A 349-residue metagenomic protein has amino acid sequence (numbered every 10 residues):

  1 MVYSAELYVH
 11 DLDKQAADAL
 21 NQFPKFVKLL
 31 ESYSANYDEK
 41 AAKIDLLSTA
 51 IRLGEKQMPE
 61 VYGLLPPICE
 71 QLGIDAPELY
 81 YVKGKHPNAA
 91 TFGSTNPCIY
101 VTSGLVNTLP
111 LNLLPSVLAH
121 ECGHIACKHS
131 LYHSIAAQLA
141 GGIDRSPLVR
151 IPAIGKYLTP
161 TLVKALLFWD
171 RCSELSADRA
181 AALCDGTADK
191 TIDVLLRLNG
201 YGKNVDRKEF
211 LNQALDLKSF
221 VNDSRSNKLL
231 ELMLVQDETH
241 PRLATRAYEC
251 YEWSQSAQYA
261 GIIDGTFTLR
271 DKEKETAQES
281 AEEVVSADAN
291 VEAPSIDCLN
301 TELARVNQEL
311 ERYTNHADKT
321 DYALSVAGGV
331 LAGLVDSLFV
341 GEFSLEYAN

Functional and structural regions predicted by a protein language model:
M1-T95, G202, E275-N349: Hydrophobic or amphipathic, alpha-helical segments that drive membrane association/targeting
K25, K85-T91, T95, L162 (+1 more regions): Active-site-proximal gating segments in proteases and membrane effectors
T49, K56-Y62, I68-G73, L148 (+1 more regions): Short helix/loop segments within enzyme catalytic domains that coordinate or immediately flank catalytic cofactors
R52-K56, Y100-S116, A165-R171: Short pre-active-site segment immediately N-terminal to the catalytic Zn-binding motif
L65, H120, A177, R242: Divalent metal-coordination and catalytic microenvironments
L79, K85-P115, C122, K128: Active-site scaffold of zinc-dependent metalloenzymes
C122-R145: Catalytic Zn2+-binding segment of zinc metalloproteases
G141-D144, A153-K156, P160-V163, S325 (+1 more regions): Short hydrophobic helices that act as membrane-entry/anchoring signals
